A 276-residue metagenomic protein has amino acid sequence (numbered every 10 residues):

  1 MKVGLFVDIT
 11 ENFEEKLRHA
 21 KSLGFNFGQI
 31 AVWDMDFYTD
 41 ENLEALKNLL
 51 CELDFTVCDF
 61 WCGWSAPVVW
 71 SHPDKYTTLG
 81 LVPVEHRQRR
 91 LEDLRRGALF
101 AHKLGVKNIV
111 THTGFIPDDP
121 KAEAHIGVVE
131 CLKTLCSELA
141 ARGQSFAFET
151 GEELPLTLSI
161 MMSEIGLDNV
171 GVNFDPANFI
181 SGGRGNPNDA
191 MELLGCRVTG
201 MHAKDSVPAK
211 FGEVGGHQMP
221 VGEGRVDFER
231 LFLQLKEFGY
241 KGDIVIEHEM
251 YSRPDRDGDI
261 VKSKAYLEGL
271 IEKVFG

Functional and structural regions predicted by a protein language model:
M1-H102, A140, L167, C196 (+2 more regions): N-terminal pre-domain/capping segments
K2-V7, G28-I30, V57-C62, I109-T111 (+4 more regions): Hydrophobic faces of well-ordered beta-strands that scaffold small-molecule active sites in alpha/beta enzyme cores
F6-E15, A31-A45, V68, I116-P120 (+5 more regions): Acidic-and-aromatic substrate-binding clefts and catalytic sites of carbohydrate-active enzymes
E11-E15, S71-G171: Active-site acidic/histidine proton-transfer and metal-coordination neighborhood in alpha/beta enzyme cores
L17, L43-K47, L94-A98, V129-C136 (+6 more regions): Generic structural signal for well-ordered alpha-helices, preferentially at hydrophobic/aromatic core positions
F27-G28, F60, V129-R225, E272-F275: Acidic/histidine-rich catalytic cores of soluble enzymes
T39-N42, L79, P83-R90, K121-A124 (+5 more regions): Residue-level preference for long, well-ordered alpha-helices that form the structural scaffold of enzyme catalytic
E229-L231, K236, G242-I244: H/E-rich (His + Asp/Glu) clusters that bind or coordinate divalent metals
